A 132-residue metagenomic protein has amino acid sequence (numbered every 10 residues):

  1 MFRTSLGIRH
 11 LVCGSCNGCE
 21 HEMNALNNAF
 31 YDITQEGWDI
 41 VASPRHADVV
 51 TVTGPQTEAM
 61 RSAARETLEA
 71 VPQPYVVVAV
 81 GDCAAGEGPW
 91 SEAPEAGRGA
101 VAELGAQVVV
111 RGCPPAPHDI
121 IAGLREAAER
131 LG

Functional and structural regions predicted by a protein language model:
M1-G132: Iron-sulfur-associated redox domains of electron-transfer enzymes in respiratory and anaerobic energy metabolism
